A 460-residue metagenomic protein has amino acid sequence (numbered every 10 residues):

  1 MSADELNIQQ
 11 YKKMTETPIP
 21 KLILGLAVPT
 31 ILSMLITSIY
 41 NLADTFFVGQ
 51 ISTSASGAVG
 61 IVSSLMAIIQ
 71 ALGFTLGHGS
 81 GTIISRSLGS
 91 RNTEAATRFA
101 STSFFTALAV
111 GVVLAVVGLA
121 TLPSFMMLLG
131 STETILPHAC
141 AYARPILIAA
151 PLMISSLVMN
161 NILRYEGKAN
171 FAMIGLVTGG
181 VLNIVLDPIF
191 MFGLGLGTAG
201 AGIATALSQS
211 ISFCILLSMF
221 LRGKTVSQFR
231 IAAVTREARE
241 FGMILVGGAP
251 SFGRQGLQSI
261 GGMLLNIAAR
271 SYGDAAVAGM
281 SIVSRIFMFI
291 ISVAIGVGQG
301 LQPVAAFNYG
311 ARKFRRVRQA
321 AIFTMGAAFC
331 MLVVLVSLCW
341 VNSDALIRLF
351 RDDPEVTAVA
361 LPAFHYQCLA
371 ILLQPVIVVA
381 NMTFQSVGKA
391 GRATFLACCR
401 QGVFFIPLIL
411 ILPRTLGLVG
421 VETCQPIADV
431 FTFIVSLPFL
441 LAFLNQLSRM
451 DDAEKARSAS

Functional and structural regions predicted by a protein language model:
M1-A27, I84-P151, G193-A249, A305-A370 (+1 more regions): Short alpha-helical transmembrane segments in multi-pass integral membrane proteins
E16, P20-I39, A43, L65-L72 (+6 more regions): Residue-level signal for short hydrophobic patches within transmembrane helices of multi-pass membrane transporters
G25-D44, P145, G179, S208-S212 (+4 more regions): Transmembrane helical elements of multi-pass membrane transporters/channels
T30, M34, F46, S63 (+17 more regions): Transmembrane alpha-helix boundary and packing residues in multipass membrane permease domains and related
L35, I39-G57, M126-E133, I189-L196 (+5 more regions): Helix-terminus/linker motif at the lipid-water interface of multi-pass membrane proteins
S56-V116, M153-A172, G279-S343, Q374-L396: Small-residue-rich hydrophobic transmembrane alpha-helices
I68-A71, N183-P188, F213-L217, F289-S292 (+3 more regions): Hydrophobic transmembrane alpha-helices of multi-pass small-molecule transporters
G77, I146-R164, A172-G180, A201-C214 (+4 more regions): Short runs within selected transmembrane alpha-helices of multi-pass transporters and secretion channels
